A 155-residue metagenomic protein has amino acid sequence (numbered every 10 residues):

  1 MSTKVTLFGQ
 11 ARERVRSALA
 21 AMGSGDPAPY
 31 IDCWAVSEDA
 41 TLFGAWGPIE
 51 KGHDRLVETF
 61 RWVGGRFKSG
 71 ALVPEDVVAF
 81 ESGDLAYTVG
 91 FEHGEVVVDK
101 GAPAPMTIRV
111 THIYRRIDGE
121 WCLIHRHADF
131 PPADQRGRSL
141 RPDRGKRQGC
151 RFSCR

Functional and structural regions predicted by a protein language model:
S2-A35, D39-R155: A beta-strand edge to alpha-helix "cap/lid" segment located at domain peripheries
